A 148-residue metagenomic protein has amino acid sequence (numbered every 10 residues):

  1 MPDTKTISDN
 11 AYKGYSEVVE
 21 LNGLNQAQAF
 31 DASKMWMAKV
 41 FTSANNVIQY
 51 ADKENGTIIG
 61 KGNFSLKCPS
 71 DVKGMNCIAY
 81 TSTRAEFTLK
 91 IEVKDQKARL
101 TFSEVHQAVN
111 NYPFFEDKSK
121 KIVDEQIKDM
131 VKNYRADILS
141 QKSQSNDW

Functional and structural regions predicted by a protein language model:
M1-W148: Ser/Thr-rich, low-complexity intrinsically disordered terminal regions
